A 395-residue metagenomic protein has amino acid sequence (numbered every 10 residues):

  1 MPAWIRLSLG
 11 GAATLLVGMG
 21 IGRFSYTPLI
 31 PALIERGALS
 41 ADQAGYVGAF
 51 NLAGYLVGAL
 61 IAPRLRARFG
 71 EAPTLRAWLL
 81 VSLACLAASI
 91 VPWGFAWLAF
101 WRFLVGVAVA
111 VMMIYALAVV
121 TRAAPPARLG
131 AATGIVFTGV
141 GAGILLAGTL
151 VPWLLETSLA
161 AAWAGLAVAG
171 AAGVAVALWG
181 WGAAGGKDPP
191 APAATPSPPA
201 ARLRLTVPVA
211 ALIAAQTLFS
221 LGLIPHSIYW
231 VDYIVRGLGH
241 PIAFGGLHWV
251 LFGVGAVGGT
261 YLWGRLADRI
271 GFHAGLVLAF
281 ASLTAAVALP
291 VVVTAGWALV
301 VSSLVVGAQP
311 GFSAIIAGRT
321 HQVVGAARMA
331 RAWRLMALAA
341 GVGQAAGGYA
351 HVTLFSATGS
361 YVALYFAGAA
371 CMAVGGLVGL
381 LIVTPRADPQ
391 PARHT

Functional and structural regions predicted by a protein language model:
T27, P208-V250: Extracytoplasmic gate region of multi-pass secondary transporters
A38, V91-W97, G239, V292-T294: Helix-breaking motifs and short loop linkers at transmembrane-helix boundaries and internal kinks in secondary membrane
G58-G70, G259-G271: Helix-to-loop junctions at the C-terminal end of transmembrane segments in multipass secondary transporters
W101-G139: Cytoplasmic helix-loop-helix junction between adjacent transmembrane helices in 12-TM secondary transporters
P126, G134-G182: Helix-loop-helix hairpin linking two adjacent transmembrane segments in secondary transporters
W153-V168, T353-C371: A membrane-interface helix-boundary motif in multi-pass transporters
F272-I316: C-terminal transmembrane helical hairpin of 12-TM major facilitator-type secondary transporters
V324-T358: A late C-terminal transmembrane helix in Major Facilitator Superfamily
